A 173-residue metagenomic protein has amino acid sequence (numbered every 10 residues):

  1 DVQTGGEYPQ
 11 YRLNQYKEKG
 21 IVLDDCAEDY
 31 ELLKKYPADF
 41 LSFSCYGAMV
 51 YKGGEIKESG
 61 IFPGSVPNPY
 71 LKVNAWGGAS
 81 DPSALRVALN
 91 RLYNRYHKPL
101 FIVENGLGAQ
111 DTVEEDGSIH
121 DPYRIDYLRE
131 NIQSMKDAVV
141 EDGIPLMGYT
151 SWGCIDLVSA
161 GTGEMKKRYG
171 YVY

Functional and structural regions predicted by a protein language model:
D1-Y173: Active-site region of glycoside hydrolase catalytic domains
